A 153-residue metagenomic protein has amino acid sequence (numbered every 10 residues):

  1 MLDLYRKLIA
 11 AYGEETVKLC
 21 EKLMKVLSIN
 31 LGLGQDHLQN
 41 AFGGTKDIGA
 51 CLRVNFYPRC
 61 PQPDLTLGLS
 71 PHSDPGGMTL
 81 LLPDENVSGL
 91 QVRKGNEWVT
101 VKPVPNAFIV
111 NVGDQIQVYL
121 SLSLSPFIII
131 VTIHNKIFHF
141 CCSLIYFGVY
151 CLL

Functional and structural regions predicted by a protein language model:
M1-L153: Peripheral, non-catalytic segments flanking oxidoreductase cores
